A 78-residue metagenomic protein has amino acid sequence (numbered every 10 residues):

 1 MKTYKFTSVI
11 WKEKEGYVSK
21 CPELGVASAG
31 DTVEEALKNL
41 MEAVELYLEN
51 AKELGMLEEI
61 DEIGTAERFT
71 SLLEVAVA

Functional and structural regions predicted by a protein language model:
M1-K5, K38-A78: Short, charged, surface-exposed hinge/linker loops at domain edges that act as mobile lids or interdomain connectors
Y4-E23: Short aromatic-glycine-(Arg/Gly/Cys) micro-motifs in beta-strand/loop hairpins
K12-K14, G25, G55-M56, V77: Amphipathic alpha-helical interaction segments
C21-V33: A short, exposed loop/beta-hairpin motif centered on an aromatic-Gly-Thr core
